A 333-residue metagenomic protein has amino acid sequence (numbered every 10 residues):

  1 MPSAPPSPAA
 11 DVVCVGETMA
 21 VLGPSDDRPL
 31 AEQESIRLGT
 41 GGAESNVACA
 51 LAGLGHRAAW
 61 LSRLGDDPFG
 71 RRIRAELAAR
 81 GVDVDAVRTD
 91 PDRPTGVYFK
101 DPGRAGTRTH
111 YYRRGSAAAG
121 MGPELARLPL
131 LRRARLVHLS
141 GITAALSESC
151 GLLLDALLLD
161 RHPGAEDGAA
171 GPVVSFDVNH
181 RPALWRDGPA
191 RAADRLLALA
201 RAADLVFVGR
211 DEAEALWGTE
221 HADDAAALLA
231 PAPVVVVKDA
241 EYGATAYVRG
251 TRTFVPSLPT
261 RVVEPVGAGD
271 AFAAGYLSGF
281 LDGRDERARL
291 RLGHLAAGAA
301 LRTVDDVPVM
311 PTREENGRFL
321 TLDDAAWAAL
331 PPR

Functional and structural regions predicted by a protein language model:
M1-V12, E220-R333: Conserved phosphate-binding/catalytic region of the ribokinase-like
M1-V82, A329-R333: Glycine-rich phosphate/adenosyl-contacting loop at the front of the ribokinase-like
S3-S7, R161-P172, D223: Intrinsically disordered, low-complexity terminal tails and inter-domain linkers enriched for S/T/G/P/D/E
C49, A75, L159, L197 (+2 more regions): Alpha-helical segments flanking ligand/cofactor-binding loops in enzyme cores
L51, G209, G269: Short, conserved phosphate/pyrophosphate- and ester-handling motifs at nucleotide-, phospho-/glycolipid
R57-I142, E166-A170, G317-R333: Conserved N-terminal subdomain of the carbohydrate kinase-like
L136-I142, V173-P182, F207-D211: Short beta-strands and strand-loop turn motifs
E166-A170, P182-R252: Conserved phosphate/ATP/ADP-binding segment of small-molecule kinases
